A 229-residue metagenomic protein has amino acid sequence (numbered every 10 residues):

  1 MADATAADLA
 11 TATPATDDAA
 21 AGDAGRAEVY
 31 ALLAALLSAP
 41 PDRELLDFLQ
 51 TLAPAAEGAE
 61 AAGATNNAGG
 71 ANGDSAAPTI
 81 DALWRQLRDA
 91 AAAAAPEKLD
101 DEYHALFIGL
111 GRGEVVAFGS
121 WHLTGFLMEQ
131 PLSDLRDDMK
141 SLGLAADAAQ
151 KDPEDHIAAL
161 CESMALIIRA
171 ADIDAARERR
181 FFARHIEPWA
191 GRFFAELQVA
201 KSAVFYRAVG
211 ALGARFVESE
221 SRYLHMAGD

Functional and structural regions predicted by a protein language model:
A2-D229: Surface/interface-facing alpha-helical segments and adjacent flexible terminal/loop regions used for partner/assembly
